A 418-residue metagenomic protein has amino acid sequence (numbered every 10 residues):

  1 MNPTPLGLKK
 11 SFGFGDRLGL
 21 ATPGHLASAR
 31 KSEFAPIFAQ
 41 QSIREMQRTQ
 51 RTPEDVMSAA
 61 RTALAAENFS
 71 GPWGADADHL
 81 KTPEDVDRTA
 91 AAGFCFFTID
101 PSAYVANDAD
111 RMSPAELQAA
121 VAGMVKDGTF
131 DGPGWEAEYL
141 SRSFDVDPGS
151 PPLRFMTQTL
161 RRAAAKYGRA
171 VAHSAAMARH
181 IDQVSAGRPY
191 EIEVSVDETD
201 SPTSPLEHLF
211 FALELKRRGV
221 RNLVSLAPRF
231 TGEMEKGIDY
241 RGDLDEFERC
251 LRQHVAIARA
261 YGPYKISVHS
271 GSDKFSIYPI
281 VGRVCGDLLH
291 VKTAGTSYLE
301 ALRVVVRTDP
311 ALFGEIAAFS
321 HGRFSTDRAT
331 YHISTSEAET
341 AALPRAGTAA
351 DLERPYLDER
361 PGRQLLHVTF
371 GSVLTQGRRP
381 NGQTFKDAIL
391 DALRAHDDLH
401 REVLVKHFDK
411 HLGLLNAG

Functional and structural regions predicted by a protein language model:
M1-A59, A65-S70, P83-V105, A109-M112 (+4 more regions): Active-site capping/gating regions of soluble enzymes
S70, D147-L160, R188-S195, S225-G237: Glycine-rich, often proline-containing surface loops adjacent to acidic residues and nearby aromatics that form
W73-K81: Short linear interaction motifs
G74, E193, K265: Hydrophobic "anchor" residues on beta-strands that sit immediately upstream of conserved functional sites
D78, V194, H269: Conserved, mostly hydrophobic/aromatic
D108-A172: Active-site-proximal, glycine-rich beta->alpha crossover segments in alpha/beta enzymes that shape flexible
